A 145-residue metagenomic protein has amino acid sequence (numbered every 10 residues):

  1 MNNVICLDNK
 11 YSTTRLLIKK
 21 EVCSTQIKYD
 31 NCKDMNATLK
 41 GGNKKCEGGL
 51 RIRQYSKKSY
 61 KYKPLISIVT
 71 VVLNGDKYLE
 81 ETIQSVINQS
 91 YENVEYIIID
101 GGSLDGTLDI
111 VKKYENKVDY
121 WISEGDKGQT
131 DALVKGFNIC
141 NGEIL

Functional and structural regions predicted by a protein language model:
M1-I87: N-proximal low-complexity "stem/linker" segments adjacent to membrane-targeting elements
K63-P64, E92-N93, N116, C140-E143: Active-site acidic short loop of glycosyltransferases
K77-E80, V94, D105-K113: Acidic helix N-cap motif at the loop->helix transition within catalytic regions of sugar-transfer enzymes
E80-I87, K112, V134, N138: Amphipathic, non-transmembrane alpha-helical secondary structure
S85, D100-D109: A conserved acidic beta->alpha catalytic loop
N93-G102, I122-G125: Short beta-strand/loop segment that forms part of the nucleotide-sugar
D119: Receiver (REC) domain switch/active-site residues of two-component response regulators
E124-I144: Glycine-rich, basic loop-to-helix element that forms the pyrophosphate-binding segment of sugar-nucleotide handling
